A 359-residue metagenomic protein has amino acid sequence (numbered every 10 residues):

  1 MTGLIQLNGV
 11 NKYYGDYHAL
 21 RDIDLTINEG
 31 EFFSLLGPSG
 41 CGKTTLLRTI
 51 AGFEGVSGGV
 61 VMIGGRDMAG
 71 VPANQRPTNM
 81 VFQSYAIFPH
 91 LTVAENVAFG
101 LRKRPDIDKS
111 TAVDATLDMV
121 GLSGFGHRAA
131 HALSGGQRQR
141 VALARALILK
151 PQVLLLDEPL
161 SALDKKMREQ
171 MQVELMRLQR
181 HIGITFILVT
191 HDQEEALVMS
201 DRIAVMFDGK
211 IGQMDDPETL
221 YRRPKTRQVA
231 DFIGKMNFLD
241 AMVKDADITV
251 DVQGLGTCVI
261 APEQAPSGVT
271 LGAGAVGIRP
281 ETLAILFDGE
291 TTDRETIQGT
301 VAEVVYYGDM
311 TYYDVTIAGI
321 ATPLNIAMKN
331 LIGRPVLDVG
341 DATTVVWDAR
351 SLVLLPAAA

Functional and structural regions predicted by a protein language model:
Q6, T26, M62, T344-V346: ABC ATPase nucleotide-binding domain
L36-P38: The feature captures the beta-strand-to-loop junction immediately N-terminal to the Walker
A51: Helix-to-loop junction immediately C-terminal to a conserved catalytic motif
S57-V60, D208: Conserved coupling/switch loops of ABC nucleotide-binding domains, chiefly the family-specific signature
G59-D67: Conserved ABC transporter NBD signature motif
A73-N79, Q83-Q228: ABC ATPase nucleotide-binding domains
M236, D247-A359: Non-catalytic connector elements of ABC transporters
